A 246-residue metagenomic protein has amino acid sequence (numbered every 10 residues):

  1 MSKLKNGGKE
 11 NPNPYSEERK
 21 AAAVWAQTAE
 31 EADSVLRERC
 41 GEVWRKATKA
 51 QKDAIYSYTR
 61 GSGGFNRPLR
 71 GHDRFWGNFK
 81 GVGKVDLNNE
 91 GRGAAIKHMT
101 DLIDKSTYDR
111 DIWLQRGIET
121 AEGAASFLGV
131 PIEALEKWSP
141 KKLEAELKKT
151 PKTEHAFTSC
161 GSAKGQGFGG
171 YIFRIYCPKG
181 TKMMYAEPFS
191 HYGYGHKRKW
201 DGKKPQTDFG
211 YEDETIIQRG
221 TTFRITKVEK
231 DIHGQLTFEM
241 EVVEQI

Functional and structural regions predicted by a protein language model:
S2-I246: Mono-ADP-ribosyltransferase
